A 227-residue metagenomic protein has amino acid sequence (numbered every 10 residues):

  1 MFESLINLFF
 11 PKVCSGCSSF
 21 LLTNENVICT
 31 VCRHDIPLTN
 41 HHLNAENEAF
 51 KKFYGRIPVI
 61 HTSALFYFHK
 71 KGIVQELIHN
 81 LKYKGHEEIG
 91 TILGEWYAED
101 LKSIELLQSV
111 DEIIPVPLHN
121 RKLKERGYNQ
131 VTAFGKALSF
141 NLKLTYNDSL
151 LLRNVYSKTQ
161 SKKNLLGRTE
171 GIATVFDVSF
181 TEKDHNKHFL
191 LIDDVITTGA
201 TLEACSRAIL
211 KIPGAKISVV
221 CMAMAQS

Functional and structural regions predicted by a protein language model:
M1-I192, T197-S227: Glycine-rich phosphate/pyrophosphate-handling loop used in enzymes and phosphotransfer proteins
